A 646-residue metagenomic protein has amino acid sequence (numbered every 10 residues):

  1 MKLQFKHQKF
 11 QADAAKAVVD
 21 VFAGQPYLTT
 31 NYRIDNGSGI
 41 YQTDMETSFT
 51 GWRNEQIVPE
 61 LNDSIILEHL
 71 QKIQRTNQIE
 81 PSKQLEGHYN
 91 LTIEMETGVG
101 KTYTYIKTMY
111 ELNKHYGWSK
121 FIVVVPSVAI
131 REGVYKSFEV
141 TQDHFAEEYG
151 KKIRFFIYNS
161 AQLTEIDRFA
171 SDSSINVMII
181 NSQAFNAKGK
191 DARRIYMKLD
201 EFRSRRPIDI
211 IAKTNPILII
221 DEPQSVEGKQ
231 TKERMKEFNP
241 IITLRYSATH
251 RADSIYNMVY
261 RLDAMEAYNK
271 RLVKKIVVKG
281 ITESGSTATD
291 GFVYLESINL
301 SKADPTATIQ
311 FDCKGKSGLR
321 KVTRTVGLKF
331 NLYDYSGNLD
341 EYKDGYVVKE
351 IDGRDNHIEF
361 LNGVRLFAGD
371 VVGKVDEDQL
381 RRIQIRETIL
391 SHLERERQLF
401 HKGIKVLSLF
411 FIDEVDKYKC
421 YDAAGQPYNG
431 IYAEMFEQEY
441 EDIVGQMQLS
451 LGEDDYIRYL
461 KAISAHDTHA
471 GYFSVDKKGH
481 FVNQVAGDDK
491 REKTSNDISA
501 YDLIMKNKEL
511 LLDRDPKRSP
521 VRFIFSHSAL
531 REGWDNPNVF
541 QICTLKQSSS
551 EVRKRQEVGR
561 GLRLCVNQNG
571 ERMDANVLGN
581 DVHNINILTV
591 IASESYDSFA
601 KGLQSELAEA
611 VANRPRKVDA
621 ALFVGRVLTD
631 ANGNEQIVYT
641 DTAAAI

Functional and structural regions predicted by a protein language model:
L85-T108: Walker A/P-loop
T92, G150-R154, S160-L163, S171-I179 (+8 more regions): Conserved C-terminal RecA-like helicase domain
G117-G150, Q183-A184, I412-D416: Conserved Walker A/P-loop ATP-binding site and its immediately adjacent core in helicase/helicase-like ATPase domains
K188-I195, A212, P223-E233, D535-P537: Conserved ATPase-coupling elements of RecA-like P-loop NTPase cores
D221-E222, A529: Walker B catalytic acidic pair
E227-D290: Post-DEXD/H (motif II) to motif III coupling segment of the RecA-like Helicase ATP-binding lobe
S526, E532-Q547, R553-V558, L588-T589: A short beta-strand element within the Helicase C-terminal
R563-I646: Long, hydrophobic alpha-helical segments
